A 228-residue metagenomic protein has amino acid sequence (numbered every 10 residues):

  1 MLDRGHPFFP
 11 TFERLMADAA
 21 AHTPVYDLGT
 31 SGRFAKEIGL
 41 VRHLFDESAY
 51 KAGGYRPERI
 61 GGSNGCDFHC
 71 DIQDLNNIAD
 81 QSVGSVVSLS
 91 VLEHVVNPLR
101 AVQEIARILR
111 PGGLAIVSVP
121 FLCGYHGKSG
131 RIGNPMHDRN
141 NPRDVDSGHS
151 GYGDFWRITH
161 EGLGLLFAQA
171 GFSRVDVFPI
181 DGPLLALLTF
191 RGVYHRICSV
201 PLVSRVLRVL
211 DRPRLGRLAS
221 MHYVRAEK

Functional and structural regions predicted by a protein language model:
M1-A20: Class I SAM-dependent methyltransferase Rossmann-like catalytic core, especially the SAM/SAH-binding loop
L2-D3, C66, L92, D154 (+1 more regions): Short N-terminal micro-motifs specific to bacterial/archaeal maturation and metal-cluster initiation sites
F8-R14, E37, R208-L210: Short alpha-helical segments and helix-capping/turn motifs at coil-helix boundaries
F9-L15, Y26-S31, P183-F190: A broad, low-specificity signal for short, low-complexity segments enriched in glycine/proline and polar/charged
D18-A19, L44, I78, Q169 (+1 more regions): Alpha-helix C-cap/termination motif
A20, F45, G62, S150 (+1 more regions): A generic fold-level signal
T23-M136, D144, T159-G164, V224-A226: Conserved SAM-binding loop
V96-R100, E104, L114-E227: S-adenosyl-L-methionine-dependent methyltransferase catalytic module, highlighting the catalytic core
